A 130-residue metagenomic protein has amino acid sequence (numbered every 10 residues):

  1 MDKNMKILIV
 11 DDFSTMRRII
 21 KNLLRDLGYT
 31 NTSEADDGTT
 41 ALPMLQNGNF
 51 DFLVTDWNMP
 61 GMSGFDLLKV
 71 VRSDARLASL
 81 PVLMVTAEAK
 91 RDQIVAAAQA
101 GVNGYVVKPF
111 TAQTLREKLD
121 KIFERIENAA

Functional and structural regions predicted by a protein language model:
S14-S33: Two-component/phosphorelay signaling modules centered on CheY-like receiver
K21, D66, A89-G104: Alpha4 helix (beta4-alpha4-beta5 surface) of REC/receiver domains from two-component response regulators
E34-P43, G64: Helix N-cap/capping motif at the beta->alpha junctions
P43, F65-A78: Short amphipathic alpha-helix used as the core "switch/output" element in two-component signaling
G48-V54: Active-site beta3 strand of CheY-like receiver
M59: Receiver (REC) domain active-site loop signature in two-component systems and cognate sites in sensor histidine kinases
F110-L119: C-terminal output helix
